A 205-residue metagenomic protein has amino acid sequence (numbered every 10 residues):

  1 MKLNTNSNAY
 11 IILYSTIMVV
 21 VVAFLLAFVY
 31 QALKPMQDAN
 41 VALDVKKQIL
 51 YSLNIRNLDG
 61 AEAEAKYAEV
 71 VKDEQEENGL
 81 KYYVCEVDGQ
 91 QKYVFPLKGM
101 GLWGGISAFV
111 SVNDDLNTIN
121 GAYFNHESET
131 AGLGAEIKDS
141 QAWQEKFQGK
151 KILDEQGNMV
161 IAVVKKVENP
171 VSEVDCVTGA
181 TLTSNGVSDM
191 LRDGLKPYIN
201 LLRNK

Functional and structural regions predicted by a protein language model:
K2-K205: Flexible, solvent-exposed loop/hinge segments and secondary-structure transition points
